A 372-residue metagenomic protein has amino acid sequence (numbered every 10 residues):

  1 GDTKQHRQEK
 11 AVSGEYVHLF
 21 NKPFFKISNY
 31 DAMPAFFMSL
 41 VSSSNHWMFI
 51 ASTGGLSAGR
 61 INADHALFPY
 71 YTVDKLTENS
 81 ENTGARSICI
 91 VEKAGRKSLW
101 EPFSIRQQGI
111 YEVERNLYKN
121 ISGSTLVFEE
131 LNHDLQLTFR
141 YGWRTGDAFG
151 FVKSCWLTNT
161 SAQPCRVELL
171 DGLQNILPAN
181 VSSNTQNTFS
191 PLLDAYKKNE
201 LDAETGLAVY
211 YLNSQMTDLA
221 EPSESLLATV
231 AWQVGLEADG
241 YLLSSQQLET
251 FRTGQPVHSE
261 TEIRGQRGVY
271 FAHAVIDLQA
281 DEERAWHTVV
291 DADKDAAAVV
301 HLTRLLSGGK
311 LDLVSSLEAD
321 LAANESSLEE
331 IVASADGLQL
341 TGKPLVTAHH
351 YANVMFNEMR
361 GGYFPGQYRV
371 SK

Functional and structural regions predicted by a protein language model:
G1-K372: Anionic coordination/interaction segments
